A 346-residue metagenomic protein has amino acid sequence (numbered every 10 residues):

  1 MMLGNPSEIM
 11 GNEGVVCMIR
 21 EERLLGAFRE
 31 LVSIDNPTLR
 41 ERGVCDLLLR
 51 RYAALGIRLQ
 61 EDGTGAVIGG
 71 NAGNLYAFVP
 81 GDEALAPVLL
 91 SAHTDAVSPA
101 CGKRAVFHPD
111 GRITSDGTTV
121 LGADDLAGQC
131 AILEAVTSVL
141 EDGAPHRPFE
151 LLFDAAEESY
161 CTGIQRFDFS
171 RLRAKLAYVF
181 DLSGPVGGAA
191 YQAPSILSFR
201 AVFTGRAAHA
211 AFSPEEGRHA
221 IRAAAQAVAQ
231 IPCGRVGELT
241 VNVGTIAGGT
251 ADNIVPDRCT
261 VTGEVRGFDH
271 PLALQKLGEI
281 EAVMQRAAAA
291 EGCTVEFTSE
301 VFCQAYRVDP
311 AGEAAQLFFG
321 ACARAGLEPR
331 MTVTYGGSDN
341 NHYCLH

Functional and structural regions predicted by a protein language model:
V15-L39, V301: N-terminal capping segment at the start of a domain
P37-A84: A non-catalytic alpha/beta surface segment that caps or lines the substrate-entry region of metallo-dependent hydrolase
Q60, A220-H346: Metal-dependent amide/peptide-bond hydrolase catalytic core, centered on the "pita-bread" metallohydrolase fold
F78-A123: Catalytic-core environment of secreted peptidases
T114-A123, A207-S213, G249: A short glycine/serine-rich beta->alpha loop
T119-P194, G234, T240-T245, D252-N253 (+1 more regions): Acidic/histidine-rich catalytic neighborhood of metal-dependent amide-processing enzymes
I132, A177-S213, G217-A227: Phosphate/diphosphate-binding glycine-rich loops and adjacent basic-rich segments that engage nucleotide
